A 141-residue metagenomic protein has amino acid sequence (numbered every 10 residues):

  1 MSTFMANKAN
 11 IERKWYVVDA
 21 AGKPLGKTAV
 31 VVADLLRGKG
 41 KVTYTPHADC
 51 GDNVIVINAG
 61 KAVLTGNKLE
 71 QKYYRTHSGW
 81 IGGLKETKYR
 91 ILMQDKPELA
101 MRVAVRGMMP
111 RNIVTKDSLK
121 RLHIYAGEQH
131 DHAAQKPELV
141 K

Functional and structural regions predicted by a protein language model:
M1-V103, M109-I113, H123, D131-K141: Ribosome large-subunit tunnel/peptidyl-transferase-proximal elements
L119: Positively charged, solvent-exposed patches that mediate nucleic-acid binding
